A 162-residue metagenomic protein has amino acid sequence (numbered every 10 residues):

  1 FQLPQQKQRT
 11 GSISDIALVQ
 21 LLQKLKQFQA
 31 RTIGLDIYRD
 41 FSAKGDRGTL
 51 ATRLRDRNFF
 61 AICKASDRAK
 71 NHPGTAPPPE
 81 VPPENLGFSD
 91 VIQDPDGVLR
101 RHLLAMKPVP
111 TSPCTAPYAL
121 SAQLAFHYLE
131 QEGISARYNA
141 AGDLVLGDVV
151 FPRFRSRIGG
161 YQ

Functional and structural regions predicted by a protein language model:
F1-G160: Non-transmembrane functional regions of envelope-associated proteins
